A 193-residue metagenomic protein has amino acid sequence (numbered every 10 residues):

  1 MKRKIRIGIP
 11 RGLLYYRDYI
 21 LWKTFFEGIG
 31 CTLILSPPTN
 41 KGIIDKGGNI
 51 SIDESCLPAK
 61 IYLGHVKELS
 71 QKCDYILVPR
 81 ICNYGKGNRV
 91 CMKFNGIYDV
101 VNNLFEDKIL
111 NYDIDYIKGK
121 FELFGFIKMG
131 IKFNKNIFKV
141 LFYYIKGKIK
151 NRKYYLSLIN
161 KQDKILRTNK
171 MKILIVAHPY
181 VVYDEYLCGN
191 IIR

Functional and structural regions predicted by a protein language model:
M1-R193: An N-terminal assembly and electron-transfer interface module characteristic of large anaerobic redox and radical
